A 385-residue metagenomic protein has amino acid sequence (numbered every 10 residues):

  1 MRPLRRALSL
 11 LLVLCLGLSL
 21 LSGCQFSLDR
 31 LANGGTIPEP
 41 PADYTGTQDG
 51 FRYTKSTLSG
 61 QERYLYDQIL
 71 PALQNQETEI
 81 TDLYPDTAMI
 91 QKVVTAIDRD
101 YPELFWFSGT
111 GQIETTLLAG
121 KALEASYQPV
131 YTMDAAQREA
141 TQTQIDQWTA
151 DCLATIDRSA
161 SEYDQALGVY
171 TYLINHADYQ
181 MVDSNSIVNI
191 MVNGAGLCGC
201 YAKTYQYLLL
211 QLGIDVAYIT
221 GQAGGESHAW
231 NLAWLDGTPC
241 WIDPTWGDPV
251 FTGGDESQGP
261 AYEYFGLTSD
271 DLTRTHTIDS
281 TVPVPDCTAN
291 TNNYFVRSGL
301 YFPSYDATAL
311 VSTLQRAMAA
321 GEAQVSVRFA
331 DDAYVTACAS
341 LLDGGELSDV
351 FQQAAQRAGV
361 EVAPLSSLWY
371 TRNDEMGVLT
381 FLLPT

Functional and structural regions predicted by a protein language model:
M1-L11: Bacterial N-terminal signal peptides that target proteins for export
A7-S9, S19-S27: Hydrophobic membrane-targeting alpha-helices
L12, L16-L20, L209: Hydrophobic core
G23-R158, T273-T385: N-terminal accessory/pre-domain segments preceding catalytic cores
A135-I190: Secondary-structure boundary elements
I187-Y201: A short, highly charged nucleic-acid-interacting micro-segment common to nuclease and nuclease-linked defense proteins
C200-D270: Hydrophobic/aromatic-rich core segments of domains that either
